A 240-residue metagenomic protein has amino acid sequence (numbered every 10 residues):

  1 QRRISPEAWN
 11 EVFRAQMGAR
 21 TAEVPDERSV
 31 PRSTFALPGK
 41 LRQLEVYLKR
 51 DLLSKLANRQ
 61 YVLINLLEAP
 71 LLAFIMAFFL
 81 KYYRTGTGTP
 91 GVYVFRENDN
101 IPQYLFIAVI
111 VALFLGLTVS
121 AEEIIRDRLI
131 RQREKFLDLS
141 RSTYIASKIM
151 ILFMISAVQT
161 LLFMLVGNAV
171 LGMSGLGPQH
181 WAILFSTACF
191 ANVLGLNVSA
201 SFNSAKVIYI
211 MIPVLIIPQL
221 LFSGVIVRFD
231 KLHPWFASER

Functional and structural regions predicted by a protein language model:
Q1-A57, Y61-I101, L105, A237-R240: Topological signature of polytopic alpha-helical transporters
F35, G39, A57, Y61 (+6 more regions): Membrane-helix interfacial "entry" motifs
F35-A36, L63, I107-A121, F153-M154 (+2 more regions): Hydrophobic alpha-helical transmembrane segments of multi-pass membrane proteins
V46, R50-A57, I64, E68-A69 (+11 more regions): Ordered, helix-dominated protein-protein interaction surfaces in large eukaryotic regulatory proteins
M76, F95-G167: Hydrophobic alpha-helical transmembrane segments of multi-pass membrane transport proteins
Y82-I101, L129-L137, G175-H180, L184 (+2 more regions): Interhelical loop segments of eukaryotic multi-pass membrane proteins
T143, S147-L232: Alpha-helical transmembrane segments and their short interhelical loops
